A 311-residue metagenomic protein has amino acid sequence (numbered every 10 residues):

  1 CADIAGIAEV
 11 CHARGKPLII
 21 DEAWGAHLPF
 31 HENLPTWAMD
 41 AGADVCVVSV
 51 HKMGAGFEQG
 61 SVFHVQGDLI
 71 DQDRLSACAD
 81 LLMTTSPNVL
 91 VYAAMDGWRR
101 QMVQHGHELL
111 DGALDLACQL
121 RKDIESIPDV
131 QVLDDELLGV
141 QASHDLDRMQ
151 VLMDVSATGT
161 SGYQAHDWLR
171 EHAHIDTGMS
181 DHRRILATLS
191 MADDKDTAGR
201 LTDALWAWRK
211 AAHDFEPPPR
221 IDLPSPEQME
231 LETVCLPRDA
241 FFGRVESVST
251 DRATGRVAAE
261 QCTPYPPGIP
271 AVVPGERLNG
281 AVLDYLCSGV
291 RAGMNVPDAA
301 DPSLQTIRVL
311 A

Functional and structural regions predicted by a protein language model:
C1-E136: Conserved PLP-enzyme active-site core in the AAT-like
V45-V48, A77, A258, P267 (+2 more regions): Residue-level signal for pocket-adjacent positions within structured domains
D80, D96, R100, C118 (+4 more regions): Short amphipathic alpha-helical surface patches that mediate protein-protein
Q119-D298: Conserved C-terminal alpha-helix-loop-beta "cap" of PLP-dependent enzymes that closes/shapes the active-site mouth
N295-A311: Charge-dense polyanion-binding interfaces
